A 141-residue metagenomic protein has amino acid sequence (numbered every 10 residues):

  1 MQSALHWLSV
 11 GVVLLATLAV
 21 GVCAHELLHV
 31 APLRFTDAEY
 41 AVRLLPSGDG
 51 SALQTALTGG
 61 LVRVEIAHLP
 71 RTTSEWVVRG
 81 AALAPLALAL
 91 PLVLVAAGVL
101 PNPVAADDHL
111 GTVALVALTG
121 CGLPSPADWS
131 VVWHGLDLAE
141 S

Functional and structural regions predicted by a protein language model:
M1-L27, A89-V104: Long, highly hydrophobic alpha-helical transmembrane signal-anchor segments
L14-P70: Small-residue-rich helix-interface/hinge motifs
A52-S141: Metalloprotease/metallohydrolase-associated module, dominated by Zn2+-dependent proteases
